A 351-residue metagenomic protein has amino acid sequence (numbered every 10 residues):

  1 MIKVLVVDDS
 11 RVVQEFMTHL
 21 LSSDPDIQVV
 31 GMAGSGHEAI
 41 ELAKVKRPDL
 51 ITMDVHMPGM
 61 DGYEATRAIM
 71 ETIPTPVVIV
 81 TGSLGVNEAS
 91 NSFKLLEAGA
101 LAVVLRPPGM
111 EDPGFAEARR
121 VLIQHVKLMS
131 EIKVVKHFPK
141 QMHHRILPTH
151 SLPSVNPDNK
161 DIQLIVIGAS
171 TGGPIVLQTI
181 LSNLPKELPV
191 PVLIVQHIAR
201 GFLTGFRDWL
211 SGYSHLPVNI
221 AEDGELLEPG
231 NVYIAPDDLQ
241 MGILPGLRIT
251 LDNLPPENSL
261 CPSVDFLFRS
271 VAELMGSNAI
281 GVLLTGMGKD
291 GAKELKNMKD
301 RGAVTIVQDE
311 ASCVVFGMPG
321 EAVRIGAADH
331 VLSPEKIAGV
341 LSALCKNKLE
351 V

Functional and structural regions predicted by a protein language model:
I2-L5, R11-S22, D26, H37-E38 (+2 more regions): Conserved acid/base catalytic micro-environments in cytosolic active-site loops
G34: Glycine-rich phosphate/oxyanion-binding loops and their immediately adjacent helices within cytosolic catalytic domains
K46-T52: Active-site beta3 strand of CheY-like receiver
